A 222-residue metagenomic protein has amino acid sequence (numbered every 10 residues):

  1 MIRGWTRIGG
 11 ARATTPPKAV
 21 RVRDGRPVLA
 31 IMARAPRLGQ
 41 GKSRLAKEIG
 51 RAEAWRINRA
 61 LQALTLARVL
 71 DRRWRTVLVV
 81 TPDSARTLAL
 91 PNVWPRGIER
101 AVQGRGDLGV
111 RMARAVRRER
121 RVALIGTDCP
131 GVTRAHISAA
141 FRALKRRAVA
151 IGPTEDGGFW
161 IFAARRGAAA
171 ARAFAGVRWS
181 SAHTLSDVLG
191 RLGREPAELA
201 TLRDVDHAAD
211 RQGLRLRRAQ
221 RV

Functional and structural regions predicted by a protein language model:
I2-W5, T15-P17, H183-V222: Conserved alpha/beta core of the MobA/IspD/sugar-nucleotide pyrophosphorylase nucleotidyltransferase superfamily
G4, G9-R44: N-terminal nucleotide-binding beta1-loop-alpha1 segment
R56-W74, R191: A short, N-terminal amphipathic alpha-helix
W74-D83: Short beta-strand/loop segment that forms part of the nucleotide-sugar
A89-R121, S181: Short phosphate-binding loop-to-helix
V132-D156: Conserved donor-nucleotide/metal-binding helix-loop-beta segment in metal-dependent transferases, i.e., the alpha-helix
A163, A168-L189: Short, glycine-/small-residue-rich phosphate/pyrophosphate-handling segment
